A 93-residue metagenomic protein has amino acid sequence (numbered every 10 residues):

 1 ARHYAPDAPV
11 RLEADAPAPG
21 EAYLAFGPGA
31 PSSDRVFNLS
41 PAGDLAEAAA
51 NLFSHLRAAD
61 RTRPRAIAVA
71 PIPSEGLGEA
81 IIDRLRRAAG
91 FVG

Functional and structural regions predicted by a protein language model:
A1-G93: A C-terminal functional module that forms or caps the active site or interfaces directly with catalytic machinery
